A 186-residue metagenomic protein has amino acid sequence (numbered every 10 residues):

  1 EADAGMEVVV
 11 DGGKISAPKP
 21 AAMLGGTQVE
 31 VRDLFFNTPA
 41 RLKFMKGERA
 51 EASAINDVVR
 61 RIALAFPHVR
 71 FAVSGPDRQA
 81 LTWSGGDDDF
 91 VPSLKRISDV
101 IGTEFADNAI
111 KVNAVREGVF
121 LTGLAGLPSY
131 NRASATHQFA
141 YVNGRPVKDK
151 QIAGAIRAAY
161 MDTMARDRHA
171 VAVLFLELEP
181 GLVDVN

Functional and structural regions predicted by a protein language model:
E1-N186: N-terminal phosphate-binding caps/lids of nucleotide- and nucleic-acid-binding domains
